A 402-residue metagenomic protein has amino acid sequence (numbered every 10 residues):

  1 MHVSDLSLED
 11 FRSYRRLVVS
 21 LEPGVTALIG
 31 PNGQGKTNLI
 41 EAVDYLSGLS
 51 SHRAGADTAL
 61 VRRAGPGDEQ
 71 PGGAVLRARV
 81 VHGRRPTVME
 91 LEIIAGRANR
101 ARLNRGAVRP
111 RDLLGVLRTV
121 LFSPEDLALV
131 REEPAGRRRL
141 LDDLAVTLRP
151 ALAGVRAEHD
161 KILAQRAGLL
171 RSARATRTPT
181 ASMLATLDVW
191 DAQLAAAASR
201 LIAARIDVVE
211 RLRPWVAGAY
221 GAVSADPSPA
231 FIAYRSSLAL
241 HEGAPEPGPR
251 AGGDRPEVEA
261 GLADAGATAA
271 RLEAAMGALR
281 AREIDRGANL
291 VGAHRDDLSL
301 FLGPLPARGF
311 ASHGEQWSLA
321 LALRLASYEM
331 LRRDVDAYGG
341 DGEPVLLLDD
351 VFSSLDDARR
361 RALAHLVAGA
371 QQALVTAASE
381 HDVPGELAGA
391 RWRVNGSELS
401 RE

Functional and structural regions predicted by a protein language model:
M1-P31, Y45, G67-D68, P179-A196 (+6 more regions): Conserved NTPase motor "head" modules and their coupling/switch loops across ABC/AAA+ ATPases, GTPases, and GHKL ATPases
K36: Conserved lysine of the Walker
V43, A390-W392: Conserved short hydrophobic beta-strand within the ABC ATPase nucleotide-binding domain
S47-G136, L140-L152, E210, P214-G221 (+2 more regions): Nucleotide-state sensing region of NTPase/ATPase domains
L144-W190, A196, R211, W215: Extended, Lys/Glu-rich alpha-helical coiled-coil stalks
D349-V351: Walker B catalytic acidic pair
Q372-A378: Structural recognition of the conserved hydrophobic beta-strand(s) that form the central parallel beta-sheet of P-loop
